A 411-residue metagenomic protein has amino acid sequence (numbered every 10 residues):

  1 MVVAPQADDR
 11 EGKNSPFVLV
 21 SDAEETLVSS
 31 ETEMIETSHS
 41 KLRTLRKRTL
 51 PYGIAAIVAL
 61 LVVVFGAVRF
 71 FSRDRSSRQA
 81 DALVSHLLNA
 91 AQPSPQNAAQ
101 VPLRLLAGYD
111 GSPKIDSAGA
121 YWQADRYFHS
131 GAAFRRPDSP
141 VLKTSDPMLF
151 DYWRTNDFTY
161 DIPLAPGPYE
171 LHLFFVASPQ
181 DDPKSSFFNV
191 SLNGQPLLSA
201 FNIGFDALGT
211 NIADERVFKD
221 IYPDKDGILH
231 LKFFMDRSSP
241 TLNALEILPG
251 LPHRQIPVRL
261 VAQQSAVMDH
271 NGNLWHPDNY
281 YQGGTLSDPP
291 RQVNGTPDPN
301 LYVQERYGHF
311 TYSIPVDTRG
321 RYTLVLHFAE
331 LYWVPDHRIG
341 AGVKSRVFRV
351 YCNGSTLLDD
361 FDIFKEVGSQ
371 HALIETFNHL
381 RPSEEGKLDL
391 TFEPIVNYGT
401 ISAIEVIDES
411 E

Functional and structural regions predicted by a protein language model:
M1-A4, V20, Y52-A56, S77-Q79 (+1 more regions): Short, intrinsically disordered, low-complexity terminal segments
V2-R43: N-terminal intrinsically disordered, acidic low-complexity segments at the extreme N-terminus
E36-S38, A55-V58, D116, L286-S287: Residues marking helix boundaries in flexible regions
L42-I57: N-terminal Sec-pathway targeting helices
I54-G66: Hydrophobic membrane-insertion alpha-helices, especially the h-region of bacterial N-terminal signal peptides
V64-E411: Compositionally biased, intrinsically disordered or flexible polar/acidic segments
